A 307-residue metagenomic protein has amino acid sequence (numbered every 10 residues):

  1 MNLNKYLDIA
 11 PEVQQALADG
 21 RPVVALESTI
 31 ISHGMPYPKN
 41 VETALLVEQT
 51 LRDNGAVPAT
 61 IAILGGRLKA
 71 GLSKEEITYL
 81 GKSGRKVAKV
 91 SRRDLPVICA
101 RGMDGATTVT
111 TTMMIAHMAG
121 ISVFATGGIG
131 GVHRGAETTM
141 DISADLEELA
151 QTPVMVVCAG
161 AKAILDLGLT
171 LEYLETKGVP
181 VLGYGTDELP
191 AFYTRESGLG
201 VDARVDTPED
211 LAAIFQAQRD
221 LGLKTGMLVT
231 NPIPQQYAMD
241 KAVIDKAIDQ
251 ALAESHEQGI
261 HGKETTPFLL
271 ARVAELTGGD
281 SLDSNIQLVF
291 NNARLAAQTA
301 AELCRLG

Functional and structural regions predicted by a protein language model:
M1-D53, M118: N-terminal glycine-/serine-/threonine-rich phosphate-binding loop
Q15-A18, V23-V24, D53, I115-M118 (+6 more regions): Solvent-exposed alpha-helices and their adjacent loops that cap or buttress functional pockets in soluble metabolic
V24-L26, P58-I63, G105, V123-G128 (+5 more regions): General beta-strand structural signal in soluble alpha/beta enzymes
S28, H33-M35, V41-P96, L221-Q236: Glycine-rich nucleotide/cofactor/substrate-binding loop typically near the N-terminus or early in the first domain
L72-P153: Divalent-metal (Mg2+/Mn2+/Ca2+)-assisted nucleotide/phosphate chemistry catalytic cores
T108, E137-E175, E209-A213: Active-site glycine-rich loop that binds ribose-phosphate moieties when present
R195-D220: Anionic-ligand binding region
L223-N291: A C-terminal functional module that forms or caps the active site or interfaces directly with catalytic machinery
